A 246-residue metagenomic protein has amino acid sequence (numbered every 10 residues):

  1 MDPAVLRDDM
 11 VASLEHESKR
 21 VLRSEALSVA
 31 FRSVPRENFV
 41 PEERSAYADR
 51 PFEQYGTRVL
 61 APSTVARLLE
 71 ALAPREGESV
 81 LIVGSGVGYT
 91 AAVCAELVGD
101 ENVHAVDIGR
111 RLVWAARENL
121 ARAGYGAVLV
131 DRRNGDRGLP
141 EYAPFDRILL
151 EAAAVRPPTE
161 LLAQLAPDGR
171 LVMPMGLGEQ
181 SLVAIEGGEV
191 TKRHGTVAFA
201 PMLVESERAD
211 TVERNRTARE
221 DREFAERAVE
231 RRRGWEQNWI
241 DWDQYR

Functional and structural regions predicted by a protein language model:
M1-E42: N-terminal auxiliary segments of SAM/dcSAM-dependent transferases
M1-V5, V172-R246: SAM/dcSAM-binding transferase cores
S13, E17, A71, N119-R122: A generic secondary-structure signal
V21-R23, R36-L69, A73: Conserved SAM-binding loop and adjacent beta-strand
P74-V183, G187-G188: Conserved nucleotide-cofactor-binding alpha/beta core module
